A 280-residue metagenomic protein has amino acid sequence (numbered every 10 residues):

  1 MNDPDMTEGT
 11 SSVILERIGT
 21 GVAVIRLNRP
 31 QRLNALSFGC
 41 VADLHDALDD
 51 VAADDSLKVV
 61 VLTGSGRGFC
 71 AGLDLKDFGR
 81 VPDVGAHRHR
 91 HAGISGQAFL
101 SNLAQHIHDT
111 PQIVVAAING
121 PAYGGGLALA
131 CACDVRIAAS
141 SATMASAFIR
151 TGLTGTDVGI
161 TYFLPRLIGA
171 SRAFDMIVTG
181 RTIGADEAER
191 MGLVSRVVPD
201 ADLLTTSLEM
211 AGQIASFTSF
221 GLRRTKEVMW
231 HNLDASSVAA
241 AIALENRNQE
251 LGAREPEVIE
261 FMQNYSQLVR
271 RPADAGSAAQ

Functional and structural regions predicted by a protein language model:
M1-S65: Conserved CoA-thioester-binding segment of acyl-CoA-metabolizing enzymes
M1-T20, G180-D186, A201, T205 (+1 more regions): C-terminal alpha-helix plus adjacent terminal tail
T10, D54, T110-P111, E255: Acidic-histidine catalytic/liganding microenvironments
I25, R29, L44, L62 (+6 more regions): Terminal peptide-recognition signature
C40-D43, F99, L203, E245: Hydrophobic alpha-helical membrane-association signature
G64-H106, A122, G152-L153, V269: Glycine- (often His-adjacent) and acidic-residue-rich active-site loop that binds/positions the CoA thioester
L75, L100, T161, A170-A173 (+3 more regions): A general structural signal for well-ordered alpha-helical segments in protein cores
Q105-F220: Crotonase-fold acyl-CoA enzyme core
